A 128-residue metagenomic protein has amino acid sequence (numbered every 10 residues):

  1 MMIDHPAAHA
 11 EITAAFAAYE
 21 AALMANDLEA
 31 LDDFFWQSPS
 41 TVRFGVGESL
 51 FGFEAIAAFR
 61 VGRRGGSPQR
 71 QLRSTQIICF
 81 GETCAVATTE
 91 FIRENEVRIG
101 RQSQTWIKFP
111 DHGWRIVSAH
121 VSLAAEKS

Functional and structural regions predicted by a protein language model:
M1-Q37, E126-S128: Short, low-complexity N-terminal intrinsically disordered segments enriched in polar/charged residues
I3, G45-V46: Second-shell loop/turn segments in exported
A15, D27-A30, F59-R60, R73 (+1 more regions): Hydrophobic alpha-helical segments typical of transmembrane helices and their membrane-interface/capping positions
Y19, L31-D32, G52, I56 (+2 more regions): Hydrophobic pocket/interface hotspot
F35-W36, F91-R93, H120-L123: Short beta-strand segments enriched in hydrophobic/aromatic residues within well-folded beta-rich domains
V46, E54-I99: Surface-exposed, charged secondary-structure patches
V86, I99-S128: Short beta-strand edge/turn micro-motifs at domain boundaries
